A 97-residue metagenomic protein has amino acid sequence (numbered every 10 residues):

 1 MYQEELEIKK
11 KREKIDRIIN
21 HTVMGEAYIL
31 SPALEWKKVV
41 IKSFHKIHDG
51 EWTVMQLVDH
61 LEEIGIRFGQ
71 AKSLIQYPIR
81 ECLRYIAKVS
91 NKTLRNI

Functional and structural regions predicted by a protein language model:
M1-I29: Long, low-complexity, charged/polar intrinsically disordered regions in eukaryotic proteins
K9, I41-S43, D59: Residue-level detector of solvent-exposed, low-hydrophobicity positions
S31-F44, G65-R95: Charge-enriched amphipathic alpha-helical scaffolds
G50-R67: Short acidic, hydrophobic short linear motifs in intrinsically disordered regions
